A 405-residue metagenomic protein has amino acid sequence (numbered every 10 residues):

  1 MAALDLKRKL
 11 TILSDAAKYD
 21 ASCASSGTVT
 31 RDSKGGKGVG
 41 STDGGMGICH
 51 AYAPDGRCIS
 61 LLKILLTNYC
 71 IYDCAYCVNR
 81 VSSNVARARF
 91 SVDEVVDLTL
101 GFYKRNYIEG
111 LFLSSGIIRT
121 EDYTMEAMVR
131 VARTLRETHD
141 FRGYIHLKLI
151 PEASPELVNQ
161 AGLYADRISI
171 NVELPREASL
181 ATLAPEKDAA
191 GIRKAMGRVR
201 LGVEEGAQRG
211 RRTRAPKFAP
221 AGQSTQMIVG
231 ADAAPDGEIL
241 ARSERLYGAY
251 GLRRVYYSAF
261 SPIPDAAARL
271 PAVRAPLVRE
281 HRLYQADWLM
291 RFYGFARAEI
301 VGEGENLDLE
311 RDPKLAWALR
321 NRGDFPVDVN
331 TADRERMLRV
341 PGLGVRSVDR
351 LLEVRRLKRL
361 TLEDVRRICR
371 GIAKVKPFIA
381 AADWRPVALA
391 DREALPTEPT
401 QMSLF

Functional and structural regions predicted by a protein language model:
M1-Y69, I372, P377-A380, W384-F405: Flexible, acidic/Gly-rich N-terminal and inter-domain linker regions that tether and position cofactor-handling modules
L61, C74, L113, I170 (+3 more regions): Conserved, mostly hydrophobic/aromatic
I64-D93: Canonical Radical SAM [4Fe-4S] cluster-binding loop centered on the CxxxCxxC motif and its immediate flanking residues
I71-D73, R89, F102-F112: Short, flexible active-site-proximal loops enriched in glycine and acidic residues
C77, G110-L113, I168-I170, V255: Hydrophobic residues within beta-strands of alpha/beta enzymes
V96, G101, R119-I300: Conserved AdoMet/S-adenosylmethionine-binding subsite of the radical SAM
A268-R339, I372-F405: Long, highly charged, low-complexity intrinsically disordered interaction regions that mediate electrostatic DNA/RNA
V327-V354, K358-P377: Helix-hairpin-helix
